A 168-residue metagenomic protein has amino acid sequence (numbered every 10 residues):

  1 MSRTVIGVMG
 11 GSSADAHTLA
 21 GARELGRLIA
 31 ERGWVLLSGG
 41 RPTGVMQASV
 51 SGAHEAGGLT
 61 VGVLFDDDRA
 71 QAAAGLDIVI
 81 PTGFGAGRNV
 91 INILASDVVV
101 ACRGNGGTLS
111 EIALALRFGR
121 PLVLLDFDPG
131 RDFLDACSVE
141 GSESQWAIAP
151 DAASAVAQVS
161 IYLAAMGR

Functional and structural regions predicted by a protein language model:
S2-A16, R27, E31-R32: Generic N-terminal amphipathic, Lys/Arg-enriched alpha-helix
G11, R32, G52, A56 (+4 more regions): Change "in soluble alpha/beta enzymes" to "in soluble alpha/beta proteins
A20, R27, G40-A113, R117-F118 (+1 more regions): Acidic/glycine-enriched connector segments
G33-L36, S144-W146: Short active-site oxyanion
V79, L122, W146-I148: Conserved beta-strand scaffold positions in the cores of enzyme catalytic domains, especially in NTP/NDP-utilizing
V98-V99, W146-R168: A charged, well-structured terminal subsegment
G130-Q145: Catalytic binding pocket for nucleotide-activated donors in carbohydrate/polymer assembly enzymes
